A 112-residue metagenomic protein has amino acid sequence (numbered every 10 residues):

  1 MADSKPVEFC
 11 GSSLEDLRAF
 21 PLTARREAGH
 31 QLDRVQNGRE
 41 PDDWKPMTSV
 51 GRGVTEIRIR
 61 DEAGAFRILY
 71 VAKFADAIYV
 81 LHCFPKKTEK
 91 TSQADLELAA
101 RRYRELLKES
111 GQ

Functional and structural regions predicted by a protein language model:
M1-A65, F74-A77, P85-Q112: Basic, Lys/Arg-enriched alpha-helical interface segments
I68-Y70: Hydrophobic/aromatic beta-strand elements that line small-molecule binding cavities or substrate pockets in beta-rich
L81: Conserved catalytic cores of phosphodiester-cleaving nucleases, focusing on short active-site segments
